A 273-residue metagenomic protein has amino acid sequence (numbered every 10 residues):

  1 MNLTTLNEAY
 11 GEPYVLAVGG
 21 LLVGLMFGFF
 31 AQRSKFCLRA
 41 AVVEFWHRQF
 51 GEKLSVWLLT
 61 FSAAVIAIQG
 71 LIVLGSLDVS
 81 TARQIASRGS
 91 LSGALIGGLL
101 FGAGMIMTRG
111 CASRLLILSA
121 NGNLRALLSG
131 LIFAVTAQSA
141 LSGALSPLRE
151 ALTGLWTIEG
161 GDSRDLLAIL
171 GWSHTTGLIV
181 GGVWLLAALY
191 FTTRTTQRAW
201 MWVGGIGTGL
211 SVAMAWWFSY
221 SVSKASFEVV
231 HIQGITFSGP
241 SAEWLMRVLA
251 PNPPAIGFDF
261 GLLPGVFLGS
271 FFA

Functional and structural regions predicted by a protein language model:
M1-A273: Membrane-interfacial helix-loop segments of redox and metal-homeostasis proteins, especially TM-loop-TM junctions
